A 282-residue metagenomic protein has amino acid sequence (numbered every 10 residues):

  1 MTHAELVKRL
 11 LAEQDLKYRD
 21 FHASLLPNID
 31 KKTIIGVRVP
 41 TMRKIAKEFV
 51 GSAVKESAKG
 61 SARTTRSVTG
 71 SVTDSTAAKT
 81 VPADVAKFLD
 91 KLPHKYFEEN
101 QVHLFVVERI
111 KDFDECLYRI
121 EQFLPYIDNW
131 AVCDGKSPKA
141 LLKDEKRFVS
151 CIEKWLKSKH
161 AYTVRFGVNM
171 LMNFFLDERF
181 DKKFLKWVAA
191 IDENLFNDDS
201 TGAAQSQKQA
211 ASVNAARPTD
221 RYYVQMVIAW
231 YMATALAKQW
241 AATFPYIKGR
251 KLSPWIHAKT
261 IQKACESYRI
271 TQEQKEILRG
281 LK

Functional and structural regions predicted by a protein language model:
M1-K55, A77-K208, V213-K282: Alpha-helical scaffold domains
V54-G60, V68-T76: Intrinsically disordered, low-complexity tandem-repeat regions
R63-R66, R217: Basic polycationic patches enriched in arginine
